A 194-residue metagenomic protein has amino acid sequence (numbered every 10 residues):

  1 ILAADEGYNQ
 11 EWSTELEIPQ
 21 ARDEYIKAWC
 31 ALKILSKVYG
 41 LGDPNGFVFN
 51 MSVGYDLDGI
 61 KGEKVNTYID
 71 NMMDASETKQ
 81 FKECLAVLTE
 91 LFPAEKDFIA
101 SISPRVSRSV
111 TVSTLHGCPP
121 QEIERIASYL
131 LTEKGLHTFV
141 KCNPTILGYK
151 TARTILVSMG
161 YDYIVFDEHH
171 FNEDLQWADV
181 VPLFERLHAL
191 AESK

Functional and structural regions predicted by a protein language model:
I1-S193: Active-site entrance/lid segments in N-terminal catalytic domains of soluble metabolic enzymes
